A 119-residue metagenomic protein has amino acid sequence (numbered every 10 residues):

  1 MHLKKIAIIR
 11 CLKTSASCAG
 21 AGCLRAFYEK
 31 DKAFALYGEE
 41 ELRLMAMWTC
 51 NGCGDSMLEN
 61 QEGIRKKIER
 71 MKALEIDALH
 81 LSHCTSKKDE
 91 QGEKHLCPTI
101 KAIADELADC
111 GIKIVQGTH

Functional and structural regions predicted by a protein language model:
M1-M71, G92-L96, K113: Conserved mixed alpha/beta catalytic, RNA-binding, or beta-rich assembly cores of soluble enzyme, regulatory
I68-M71, I103, L107: Hydrophobic, Leu/Ile/Phe/Ala-enriched alpha-helical segments that form helix-helix packing faces
T85-K87: Oxyanion-hole/transition-state-stabilizing segment in secreted/luminal serine hydrolases and related acyltransferases
E90-E106: Short Gly/Thr/Asp-enriched flexible loops that form oxyanion-binding sites at enzyme active sites
A108-H119: Divalent-metal-activated hydrolytic enzyme cores
